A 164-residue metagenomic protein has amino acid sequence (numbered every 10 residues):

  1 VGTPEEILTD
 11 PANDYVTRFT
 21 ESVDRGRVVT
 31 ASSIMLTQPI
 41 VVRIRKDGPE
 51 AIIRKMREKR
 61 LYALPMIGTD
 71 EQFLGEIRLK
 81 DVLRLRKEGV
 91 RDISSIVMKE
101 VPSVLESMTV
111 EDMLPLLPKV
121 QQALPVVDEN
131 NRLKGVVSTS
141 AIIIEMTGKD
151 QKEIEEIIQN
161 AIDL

Functional and structural regions predicted by a protein language model:
V1, E76, V136: Short, glycine/charged-rich "phosphate-handling" switch motifs in NTP-dependent and phosphotransfer domains
V1, T9, R18-E21, L36 (+4 more regions): Phosphate-coordinating loops and pocket residues in cytosolic domains that bind phosphorylated ligands
V1-E5, P11-N13, S22-V23, L79: Conserved beta-to-alpha transition
E5-I7, Q72, R132: Conserved switch/coupling elements of ABC/ABC-like ATPase nucleotide-binding domains
D10, F19-G26, K59, V120 (+1 more regions): Conserved, well-folded catalytic cores of nucleic-acid-processing and energy-transducing macromolecular machines
R27-V41, R78, E88-V101, I157-A161: Bateman (tandem CBS) regulatory domains
V41-Y62, M66-D70, L83-V90, P102-I157 (+1 more regions): The conserved cystathionine-beta-synthase
